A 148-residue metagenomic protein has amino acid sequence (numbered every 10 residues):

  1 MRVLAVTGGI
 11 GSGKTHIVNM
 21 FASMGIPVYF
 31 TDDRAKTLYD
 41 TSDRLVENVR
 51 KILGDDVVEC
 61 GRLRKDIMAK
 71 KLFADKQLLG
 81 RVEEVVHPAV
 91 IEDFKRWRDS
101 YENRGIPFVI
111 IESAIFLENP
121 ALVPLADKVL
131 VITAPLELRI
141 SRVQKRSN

Functional and structural regions predicted by a protein language model:
V6: Hydrophobic anchor at the beta1->P-loop junction of P-loop NTPases
G9, F21: P-loop (Walker A) phosphate-binding loop of NTP-binding proteins
S12: ATP-binding Walker
T15: Walker A/P-loop
A22-T31, D43-R44: Post-Walker A helix-loop "phosphate-sensing" segment adjacent to the P-loop in P-loop NTPases
M24, L53, P124-A126: Short, structured coil segments at secondary-structure junctions
K36-P107: ATP-dependent small-molecule kinase phosphotransfer cores that center on conserved nucleotide phosphate-binding segments
K95-N103, F108-R142: ATP-dependent NMP and nucleoside kinases share a basic, alpha-helical "lid"
